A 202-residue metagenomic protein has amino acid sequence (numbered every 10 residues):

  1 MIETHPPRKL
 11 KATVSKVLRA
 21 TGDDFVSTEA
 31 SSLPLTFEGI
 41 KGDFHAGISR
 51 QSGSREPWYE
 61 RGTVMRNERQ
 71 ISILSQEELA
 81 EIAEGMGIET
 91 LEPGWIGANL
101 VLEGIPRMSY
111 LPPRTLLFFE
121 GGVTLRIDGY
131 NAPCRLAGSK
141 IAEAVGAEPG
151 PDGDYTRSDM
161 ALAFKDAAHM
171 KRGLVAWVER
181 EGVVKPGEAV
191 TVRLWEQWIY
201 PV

Functional and structural regions predicted by a protein language model:
M1-V202: Metal-cofactor-dependent catalytic cores
